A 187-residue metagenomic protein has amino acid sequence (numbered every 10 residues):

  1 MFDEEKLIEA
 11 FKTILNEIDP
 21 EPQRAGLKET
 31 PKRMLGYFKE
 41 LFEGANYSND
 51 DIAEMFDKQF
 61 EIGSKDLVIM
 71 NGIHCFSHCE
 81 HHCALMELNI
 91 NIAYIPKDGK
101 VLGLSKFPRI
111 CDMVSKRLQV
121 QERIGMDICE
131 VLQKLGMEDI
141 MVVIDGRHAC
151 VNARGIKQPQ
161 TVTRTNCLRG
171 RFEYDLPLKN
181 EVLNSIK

Functional and structural regions predicted by a protein language model:
M1-K187: A domain-level signal for the structural core that forms small-molecule/cofactor-binding pockets and catalytic centers
